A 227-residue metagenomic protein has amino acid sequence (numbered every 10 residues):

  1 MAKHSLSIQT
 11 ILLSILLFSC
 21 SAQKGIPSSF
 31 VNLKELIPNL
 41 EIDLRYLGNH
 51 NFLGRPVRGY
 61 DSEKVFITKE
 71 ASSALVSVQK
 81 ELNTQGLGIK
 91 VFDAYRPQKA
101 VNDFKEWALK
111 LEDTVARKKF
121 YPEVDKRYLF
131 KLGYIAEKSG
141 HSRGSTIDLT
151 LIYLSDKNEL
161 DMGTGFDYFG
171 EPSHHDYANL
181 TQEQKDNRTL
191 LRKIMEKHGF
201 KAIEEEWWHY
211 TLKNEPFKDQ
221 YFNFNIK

Functional and structural regions predicted by a protein language model:
M1-S29: Bacterial Sec-dependent N-terminal signal peptides
C20-A94, Q98-E205, E215-K227: Extracytoplasmic cell-surface/polysaccharide-interacting catalytic and binding patches
Y210: Conserved metal-phosphate-binding beta-hairpin within the catalytic cores of diverse ATP-dependent phosphoryl-transfer
